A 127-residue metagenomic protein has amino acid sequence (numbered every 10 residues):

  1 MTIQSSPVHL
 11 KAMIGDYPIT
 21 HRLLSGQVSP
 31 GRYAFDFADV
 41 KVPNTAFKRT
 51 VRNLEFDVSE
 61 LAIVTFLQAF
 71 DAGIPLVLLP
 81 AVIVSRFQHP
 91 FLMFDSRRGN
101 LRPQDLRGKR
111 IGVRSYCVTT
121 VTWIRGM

Functional and structural regions predicted by a protein language model:
T2-S5, D16: Amphipathic, small/basic residue-rich leader segments at the start of a protein or domain
S5-K11: Extreme N-terminal starter segment of soluble prokaryotic enzymes
K11-M127: Short, glycine-/small- and polar/acidic-enriched structural segments that line small-molecule recognition paths
